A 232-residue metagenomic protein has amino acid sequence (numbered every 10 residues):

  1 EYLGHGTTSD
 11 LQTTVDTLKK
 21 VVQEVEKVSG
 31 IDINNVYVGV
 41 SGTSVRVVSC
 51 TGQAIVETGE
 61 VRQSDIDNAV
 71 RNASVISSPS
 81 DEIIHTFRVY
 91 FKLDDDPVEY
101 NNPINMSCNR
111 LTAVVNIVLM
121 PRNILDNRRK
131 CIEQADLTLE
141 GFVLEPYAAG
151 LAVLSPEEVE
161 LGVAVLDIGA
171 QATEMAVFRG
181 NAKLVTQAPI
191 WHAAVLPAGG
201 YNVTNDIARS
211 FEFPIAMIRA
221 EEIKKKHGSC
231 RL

Functional and structural regions predicted by a protein language model:
E1-L11, Q53-E60, K183-I207: Short glycine-rich, Thr/Ser-proximal phosphate-binding strand/loop in the N-terminal lobe of ATP-dependent enzymes
E1-V165, P214-I215, K225-L232: Nucleotide/phosphate-binding catalytic cleft detector across ATP-hydrolyzing and phosphate-transferring enzymes
V40-S41, V165-A172, F178-A182, P197-Y201: A short acidic Gly-Thr/Ser loop motif
V45, G150, T173-M175, V203: Long, contiguous hydrophobic alpha-helical segments, chiefly transmembrane helices and signal peptides
A113, E140, L161-A164, Q171-T173 (+2 more regions): Structural beta-strand/beta-sheet cores of well-ordered domains, especially the beta-sheet scaffolds that support
V203-I215, R219: Catalytic P-loop NTP-binding/switch module of NTPases
